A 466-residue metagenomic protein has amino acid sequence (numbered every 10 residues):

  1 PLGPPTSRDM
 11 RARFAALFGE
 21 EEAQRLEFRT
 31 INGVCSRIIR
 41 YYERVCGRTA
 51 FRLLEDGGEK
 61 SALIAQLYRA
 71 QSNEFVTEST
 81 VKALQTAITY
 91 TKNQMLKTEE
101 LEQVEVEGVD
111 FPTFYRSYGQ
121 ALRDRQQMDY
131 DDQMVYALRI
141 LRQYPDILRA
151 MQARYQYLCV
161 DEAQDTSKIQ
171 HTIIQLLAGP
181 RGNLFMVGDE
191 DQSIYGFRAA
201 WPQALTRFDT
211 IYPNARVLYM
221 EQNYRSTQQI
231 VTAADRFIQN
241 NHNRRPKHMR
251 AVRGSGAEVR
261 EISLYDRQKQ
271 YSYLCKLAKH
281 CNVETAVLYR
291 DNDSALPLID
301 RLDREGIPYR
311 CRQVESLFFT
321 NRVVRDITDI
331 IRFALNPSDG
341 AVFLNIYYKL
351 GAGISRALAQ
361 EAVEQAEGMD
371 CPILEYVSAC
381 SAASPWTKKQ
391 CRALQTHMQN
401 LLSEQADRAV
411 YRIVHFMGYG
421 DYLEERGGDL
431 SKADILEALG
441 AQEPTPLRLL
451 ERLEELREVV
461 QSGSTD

Functional and structural regions predicted by a protein language model:
P1-T49, R149, Q203, T232-D235: P-loop NTPase Walker
G3, E27, E55-E59, E105-T206 (+1 more regions): Conserved helicase NTPase motor core
G3, R29-R37, C159-E162, V187 (+2 more regions): Conserved helicase core region in the C-terminal RecA-like lobe
Q24-R25, R44-D131, Y155, N223: ATP-hydrolysis module of ASCE/P-loop NTPase motor domains, specifically the Walker B Asp-Glu catalytic pair
V34-E43, D191-G196, R225, R312-L335: Short alpha-helix plus adjacent loop in nuclease-associated cores
P213-R216, E221-Y309, L335-N336: Helicase P-loop NTPase motor core
S255-G256, K279-A406: ATPase/helicase motor core of nucleic-acid motors
Y376-D466: Accessory C-terminal helicase-associated subdomains
